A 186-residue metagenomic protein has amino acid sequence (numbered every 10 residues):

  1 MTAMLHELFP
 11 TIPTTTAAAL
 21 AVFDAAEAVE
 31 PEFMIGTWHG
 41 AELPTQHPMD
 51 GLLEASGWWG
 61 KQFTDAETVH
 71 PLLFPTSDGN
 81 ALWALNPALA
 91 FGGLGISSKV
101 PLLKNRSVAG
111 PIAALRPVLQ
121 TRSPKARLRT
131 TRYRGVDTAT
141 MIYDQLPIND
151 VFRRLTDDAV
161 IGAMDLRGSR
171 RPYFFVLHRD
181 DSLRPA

Functional and structural regions predicted by a protein language model:
T2-A186: Soluble ligand-binding/transfer domains with enclosed cavities or grooves
